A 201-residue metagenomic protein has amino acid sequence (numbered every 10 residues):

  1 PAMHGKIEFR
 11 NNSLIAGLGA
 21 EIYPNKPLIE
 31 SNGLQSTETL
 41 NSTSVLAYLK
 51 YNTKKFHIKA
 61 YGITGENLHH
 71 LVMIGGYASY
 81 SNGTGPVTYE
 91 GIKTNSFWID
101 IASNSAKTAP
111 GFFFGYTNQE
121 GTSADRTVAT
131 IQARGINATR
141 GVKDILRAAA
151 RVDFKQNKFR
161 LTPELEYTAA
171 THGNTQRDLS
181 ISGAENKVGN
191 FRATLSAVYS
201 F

Functional and structural regions predicted by a protein language model:
P1-L18, R140, E185-N186: Acidic, glycine-rich flexible loop segments
A2-H4, S44-L46, S96, R147 (+1 more regions): Short hydrophobic/aromatic beta-strand or adjacent loop that forms the aromatic wall/cage of a ligand/substrate-binding
G5, A16-G19, G62, A148 (+3 more regions): Small side chains
G5-F9, A47-Y51, A60, I99-S103 (+3 more regions): Residues on the lipid-exposed face of transmembrane beta-strands in outer-membrane beta-barrel proteins
S13-V142, L146: Detector for outer-membrane/organellar transmembrane beta-barrel domains, recognizing the amphipathic beta-strand
K158-R177: C-terminal beta-signal and adjacent terminal beta-strands/loops of Gram-negative outer-membrane beta-barrel proteins
Q176-A184: Low-complexity, intrinsically disordered Gly/Pro/Thr-rich segments
K187-F201: Outer-membrane beta-barrel "beta-signal"
